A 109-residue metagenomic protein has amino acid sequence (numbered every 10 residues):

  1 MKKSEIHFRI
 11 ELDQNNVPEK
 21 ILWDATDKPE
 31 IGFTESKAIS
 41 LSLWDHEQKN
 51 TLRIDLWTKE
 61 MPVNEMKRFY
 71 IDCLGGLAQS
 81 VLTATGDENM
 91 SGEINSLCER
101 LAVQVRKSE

Functional and structural regions predicted by a protein language model:
M1-S4: Short loop/turn motifs at secondary-structure junctions and domain boundaries
I6-A25: Active-site and channel-lining beta-strand-loop segments that bind or position nucleotide-derived/phosphorylated
E19-T85: Active-site- and interface-proximal helix/loop "cap" or "latch" segments in soluble metabolic and energy-transducing
A78-E109: C-terminal charged interaction modules
